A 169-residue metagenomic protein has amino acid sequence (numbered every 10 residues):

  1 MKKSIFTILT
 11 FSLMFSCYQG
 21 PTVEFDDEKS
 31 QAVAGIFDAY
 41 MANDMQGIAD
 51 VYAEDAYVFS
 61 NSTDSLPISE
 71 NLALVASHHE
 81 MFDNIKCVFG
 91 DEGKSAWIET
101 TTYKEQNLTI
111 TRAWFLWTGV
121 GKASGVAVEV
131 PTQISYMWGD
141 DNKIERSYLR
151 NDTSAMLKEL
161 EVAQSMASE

Functional and structural regions predicted by a protein language model:
S4-M14: Sec-dependent N-terminal signal peptides
C17-Q46, D50, M166-E169: Short, low-complexity N-terminal intrinsically disordered segments enriched in polar/charged residues
P21-E24, S124-A127, A155-Q164: A short acidic/glycine-rich loop-to-helix N-cap element
M45-D50, E54-T109: A solvent-exposed, acidic/Ser-Thr-rich amphipathic alpha-helical stretch
Y52, S62, F115-W117, I134 (+1 more regions): A mature extracytoplasmic/lumenal domain signature
L108-K143: Exposed beta-sheet edge and beta->alpha loop/turn motif
K143-E169: Low-complexity, intrinsically disordered terminal/linker segments enriched in charged and Gly/Pro repeats
